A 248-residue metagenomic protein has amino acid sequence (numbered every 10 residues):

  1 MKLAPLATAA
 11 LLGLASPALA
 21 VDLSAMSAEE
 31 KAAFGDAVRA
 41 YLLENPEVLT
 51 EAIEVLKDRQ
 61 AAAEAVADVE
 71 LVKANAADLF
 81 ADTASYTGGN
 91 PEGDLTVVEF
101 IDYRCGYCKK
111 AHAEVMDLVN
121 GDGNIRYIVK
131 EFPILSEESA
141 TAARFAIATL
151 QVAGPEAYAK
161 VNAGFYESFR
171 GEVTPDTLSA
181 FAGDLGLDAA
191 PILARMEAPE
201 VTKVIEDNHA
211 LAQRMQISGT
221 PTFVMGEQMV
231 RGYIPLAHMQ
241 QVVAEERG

Functional and structural regions predicted by a protein language model:
M1-L19: Gram-negative bacterial Sec-dependent N-terminal signal peptides
L3-P5, A20-Y41, R59, A180-G248: C-terminal cap of thioredoxin/glutaredoxin-like
A28-A32, L43, L95, G106-K109 (+6 more regions): Soluble non-cytosolic domains of exported or imported proteins
K31-L71: Early exported N-terminus immediately downstream of N-terminal targeting peptides
A61-T87: N-terminal "domain-start" segment that seeds a small globular fold
A77-L95, V119, H209: A short beta-strand-turn-helix
V98, K109-G183, D188, Q213-S218: Structural alpha/beta surface segment adjacent to cysteine/selenocysteine redox centers across thiol/disulfide enzymes
I101-R104, G219: Short pre-active-site segment immediately N-terminal to redox-active cysteine/selenocysteine motifs in thiol-based
